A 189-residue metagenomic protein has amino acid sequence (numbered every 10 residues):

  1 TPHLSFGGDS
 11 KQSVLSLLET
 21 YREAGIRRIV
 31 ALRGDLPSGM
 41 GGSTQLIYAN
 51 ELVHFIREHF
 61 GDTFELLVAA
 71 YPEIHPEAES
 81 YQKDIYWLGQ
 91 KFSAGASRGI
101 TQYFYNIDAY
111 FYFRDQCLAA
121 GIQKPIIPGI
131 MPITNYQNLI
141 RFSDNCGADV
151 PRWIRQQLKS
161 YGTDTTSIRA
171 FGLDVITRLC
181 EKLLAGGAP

Functional and structural regions predicted by a protein language model:
T1-L4, I29-A31, L66-A70, F92 (+3 more regions): Hydrophobic faces of well-ordered beta-strands that scaffold small-molecule active sites in alpha/beta enzyme cores
L4-G8, R33-P37, A70-I74, F104-A109 (+1 more regions): Active-site-proximal loop/turn and secondary-structure-junction residues that shape catalytic pockets, frequently
D9-L17, L36-I56, A78-Y81, Y103-L118: Active-site-adjacent beta->alpha loops and helix N-cap segments on the catalytic face of soluble alpha/beta enzymes
D9-T20, Q82-L88, A109-D115, N135-F142 (+1 more regions): Catalytic cores of alpha/beta
I29-L32, S97-N106, A170-G172: Catalytic beta/alpha-barrel core
T44-P72, E77, A120-E181: Active-site pocket-lining/capping segments in soluble small-molecule metabolic enzymes
E77-A96: Active-site glycine-rich loop that binds ribose-phosphate moieties when present
